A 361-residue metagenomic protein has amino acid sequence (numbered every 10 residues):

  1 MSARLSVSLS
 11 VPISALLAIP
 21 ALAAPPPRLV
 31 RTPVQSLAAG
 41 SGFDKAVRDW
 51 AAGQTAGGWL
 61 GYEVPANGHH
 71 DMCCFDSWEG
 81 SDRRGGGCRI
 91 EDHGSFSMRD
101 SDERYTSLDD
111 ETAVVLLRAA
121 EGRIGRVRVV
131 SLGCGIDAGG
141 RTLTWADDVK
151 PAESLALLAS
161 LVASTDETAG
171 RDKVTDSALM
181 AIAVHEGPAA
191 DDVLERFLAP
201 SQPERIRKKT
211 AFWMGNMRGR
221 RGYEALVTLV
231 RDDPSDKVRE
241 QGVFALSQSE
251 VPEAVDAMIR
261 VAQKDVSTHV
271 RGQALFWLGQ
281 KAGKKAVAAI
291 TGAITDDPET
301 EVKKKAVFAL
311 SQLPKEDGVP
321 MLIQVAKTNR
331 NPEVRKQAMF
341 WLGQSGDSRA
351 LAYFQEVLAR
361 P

Functional and structural regions predicted by a protein language model:
S2, S8-P12, A21-D166, R171-T175 (+1 more regions): Extended amphipathic alpha-helical repeat scaffolds
P151-D166, G187-P200, G219-R231, E240 (+5 more regions): Amphipathic alpha-helical scaffolding segments comprising HEAT/armadillo-like alpha-solenoid repeats
G170-R171, Q202-P203, P234-S235, V266-S267 (+2 more regions): Short inter-helical turns and helix N-cap capping residues of alpha-solenoid HEAT/ARM repeat scaffolds
R171-T175, I206-R207, R239, R271 (+3 more regions): Residue-level detector of extended alpha-helical repeat arrays and alpha-solenoid scaffolds
T300-S345: Ankyrin-repeat and related helical/solenoid repeat scaffolds used for protein-protein interactions
